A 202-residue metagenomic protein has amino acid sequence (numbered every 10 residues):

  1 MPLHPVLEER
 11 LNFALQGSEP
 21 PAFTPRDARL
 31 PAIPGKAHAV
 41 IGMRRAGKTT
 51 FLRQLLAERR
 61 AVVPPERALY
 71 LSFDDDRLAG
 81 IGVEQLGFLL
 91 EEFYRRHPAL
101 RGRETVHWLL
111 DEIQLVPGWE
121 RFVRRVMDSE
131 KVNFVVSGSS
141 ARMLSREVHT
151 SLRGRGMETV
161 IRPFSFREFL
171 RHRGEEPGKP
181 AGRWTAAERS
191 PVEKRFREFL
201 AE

Functional and structural regions predicted by a protein language model:
P2-P5, R10-Q16, E147-E202: Interdomain motor-coupling "hinge/lid" segment immediately C-terminal to the ATP-binding subdomain of NTP-driven enzymes
L15-G35: Pre-Walker A adenine-sensing motif
V40: Hydrophobic anchor at the beta1->P-loop junction of P-loop NTPases
R44-R45: Walker A (P-loop) phosphate-binding loop of P-loop NTPases
T49: Walker A/P-loop
Y70-R103: Short glycine-rich substrate-engagement loop in P-loop NTPases that contacts/grips substrate
L100-W119: Conserved P-loop NTPase "ATPase switch" module shared by AAA+ and STAND
N133-S139, V160: Structural recognition of the conserved hydrophobic beta-strand(s) that form the central parallel beta-sheet of P-loop
